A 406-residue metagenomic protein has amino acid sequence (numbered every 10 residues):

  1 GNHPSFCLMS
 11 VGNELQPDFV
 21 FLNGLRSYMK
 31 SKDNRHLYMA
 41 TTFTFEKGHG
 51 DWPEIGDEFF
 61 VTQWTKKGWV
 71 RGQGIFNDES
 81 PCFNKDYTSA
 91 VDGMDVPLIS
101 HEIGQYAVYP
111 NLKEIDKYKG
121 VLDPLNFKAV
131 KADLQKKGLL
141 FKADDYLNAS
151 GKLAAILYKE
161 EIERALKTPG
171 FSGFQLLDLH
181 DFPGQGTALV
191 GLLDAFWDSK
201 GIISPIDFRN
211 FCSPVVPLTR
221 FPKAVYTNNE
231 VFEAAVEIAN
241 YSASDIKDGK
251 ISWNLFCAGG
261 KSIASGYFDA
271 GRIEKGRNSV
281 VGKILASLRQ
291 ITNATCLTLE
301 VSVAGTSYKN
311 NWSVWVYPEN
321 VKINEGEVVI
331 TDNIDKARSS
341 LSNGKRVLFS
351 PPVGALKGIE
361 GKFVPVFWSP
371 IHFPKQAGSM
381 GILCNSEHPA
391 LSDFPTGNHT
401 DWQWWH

Functional and structural regions predicted by a protein language model:
G1-L193: Substrate-binding/catalytic cleft of secreted carbohydrate-active enzymes, primarily glycoside hydrolases
Y118-H406: Carbohydrate-binding surfaces of carbohydrate-active enzymes
